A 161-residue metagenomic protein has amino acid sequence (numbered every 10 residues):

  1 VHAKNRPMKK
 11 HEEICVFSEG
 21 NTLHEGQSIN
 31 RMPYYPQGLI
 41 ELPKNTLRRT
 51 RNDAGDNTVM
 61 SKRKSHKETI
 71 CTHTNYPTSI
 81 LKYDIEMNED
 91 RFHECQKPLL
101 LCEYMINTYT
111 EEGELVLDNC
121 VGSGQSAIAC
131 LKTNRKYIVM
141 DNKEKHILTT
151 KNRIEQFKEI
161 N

Functional and structural regions predicted by a protein language model:
V1-T149: Core catalytic lobe of class I
K151-N161: Short, conserved SAM-binding/catalytic segment of Class I S-adenosyl-L-methionine-dependent methyltransferases
